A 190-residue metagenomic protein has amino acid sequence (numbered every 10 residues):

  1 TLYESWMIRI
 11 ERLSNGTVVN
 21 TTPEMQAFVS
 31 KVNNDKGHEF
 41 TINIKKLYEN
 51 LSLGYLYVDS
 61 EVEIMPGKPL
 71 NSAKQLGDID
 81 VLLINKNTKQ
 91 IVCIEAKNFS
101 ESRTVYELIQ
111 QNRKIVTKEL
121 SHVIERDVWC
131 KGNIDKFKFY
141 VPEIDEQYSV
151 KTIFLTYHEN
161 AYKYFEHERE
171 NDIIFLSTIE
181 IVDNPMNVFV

Functional and structural regions predicted by a protein language model:
T1-V190: Intrinsically disordered, low-complexity Ser/Thr/Pro/Gly-rich regulatory segments
